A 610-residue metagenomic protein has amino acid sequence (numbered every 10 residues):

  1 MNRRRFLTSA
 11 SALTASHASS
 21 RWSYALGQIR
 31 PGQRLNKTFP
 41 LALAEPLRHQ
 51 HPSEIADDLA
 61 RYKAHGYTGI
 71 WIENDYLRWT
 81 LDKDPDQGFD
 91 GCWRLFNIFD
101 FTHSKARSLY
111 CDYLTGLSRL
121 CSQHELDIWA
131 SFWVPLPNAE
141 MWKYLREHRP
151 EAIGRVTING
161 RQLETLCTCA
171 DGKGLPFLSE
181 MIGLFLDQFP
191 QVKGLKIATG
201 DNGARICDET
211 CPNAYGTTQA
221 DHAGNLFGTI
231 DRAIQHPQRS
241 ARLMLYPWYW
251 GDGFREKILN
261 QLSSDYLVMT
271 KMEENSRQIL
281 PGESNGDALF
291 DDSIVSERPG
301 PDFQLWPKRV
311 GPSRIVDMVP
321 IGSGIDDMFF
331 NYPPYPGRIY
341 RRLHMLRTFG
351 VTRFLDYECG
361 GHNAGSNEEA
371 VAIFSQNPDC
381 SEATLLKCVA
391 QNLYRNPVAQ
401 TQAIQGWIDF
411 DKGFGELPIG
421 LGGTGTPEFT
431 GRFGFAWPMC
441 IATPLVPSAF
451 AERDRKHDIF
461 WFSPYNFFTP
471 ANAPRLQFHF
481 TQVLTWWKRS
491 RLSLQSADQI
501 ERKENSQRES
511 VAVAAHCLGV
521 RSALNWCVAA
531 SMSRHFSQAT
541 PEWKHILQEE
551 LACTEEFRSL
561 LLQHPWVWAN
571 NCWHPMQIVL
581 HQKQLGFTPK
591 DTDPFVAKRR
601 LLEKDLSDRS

Functional and structural regions predicted by a protein language model:
R5-G27: N-terminal export signals
Y24-A42, H51-I55, W79-T80, D187 (+2 more regions): Substrate-binding groove of N-acetylhexosamine-processing glycoside hydrolases
H65-L109, P137-I153, T157, M318 (+2 more regions): Aromatic-lined carbohydrate-binding/catalytic grooves of carbohydrate-active enzymes
T68, K193, T352: Short acidic/polar active-site loop segments enriched in Thr and Asp
L117, C121-S131: Hydrophobic or amphipathic alpha-helical targeting/insertion segments
L117-C121, L166-K196: An active-site-proximal structural segment forming one wall of the substrate-binding cleft that immediately precedes
V134-E180: Active-site-adjacent "subsite" loops/lids of carbohydrate-active enzymes
